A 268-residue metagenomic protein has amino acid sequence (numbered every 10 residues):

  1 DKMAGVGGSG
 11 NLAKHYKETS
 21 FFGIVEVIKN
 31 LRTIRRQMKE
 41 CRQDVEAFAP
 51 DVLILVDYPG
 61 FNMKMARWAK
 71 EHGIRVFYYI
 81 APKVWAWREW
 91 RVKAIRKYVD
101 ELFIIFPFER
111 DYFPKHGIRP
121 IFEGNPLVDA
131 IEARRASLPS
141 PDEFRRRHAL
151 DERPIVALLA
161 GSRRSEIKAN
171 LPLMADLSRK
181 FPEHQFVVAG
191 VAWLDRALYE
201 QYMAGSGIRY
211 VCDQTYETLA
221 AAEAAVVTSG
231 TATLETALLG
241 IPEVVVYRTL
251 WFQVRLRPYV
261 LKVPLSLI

Functional and structural regions predicted by a protein language model:
D1-I268: Nucleotide-activated sugar donor-binding and catalytic core shared by glycosyltransferases and related lipid-linked
